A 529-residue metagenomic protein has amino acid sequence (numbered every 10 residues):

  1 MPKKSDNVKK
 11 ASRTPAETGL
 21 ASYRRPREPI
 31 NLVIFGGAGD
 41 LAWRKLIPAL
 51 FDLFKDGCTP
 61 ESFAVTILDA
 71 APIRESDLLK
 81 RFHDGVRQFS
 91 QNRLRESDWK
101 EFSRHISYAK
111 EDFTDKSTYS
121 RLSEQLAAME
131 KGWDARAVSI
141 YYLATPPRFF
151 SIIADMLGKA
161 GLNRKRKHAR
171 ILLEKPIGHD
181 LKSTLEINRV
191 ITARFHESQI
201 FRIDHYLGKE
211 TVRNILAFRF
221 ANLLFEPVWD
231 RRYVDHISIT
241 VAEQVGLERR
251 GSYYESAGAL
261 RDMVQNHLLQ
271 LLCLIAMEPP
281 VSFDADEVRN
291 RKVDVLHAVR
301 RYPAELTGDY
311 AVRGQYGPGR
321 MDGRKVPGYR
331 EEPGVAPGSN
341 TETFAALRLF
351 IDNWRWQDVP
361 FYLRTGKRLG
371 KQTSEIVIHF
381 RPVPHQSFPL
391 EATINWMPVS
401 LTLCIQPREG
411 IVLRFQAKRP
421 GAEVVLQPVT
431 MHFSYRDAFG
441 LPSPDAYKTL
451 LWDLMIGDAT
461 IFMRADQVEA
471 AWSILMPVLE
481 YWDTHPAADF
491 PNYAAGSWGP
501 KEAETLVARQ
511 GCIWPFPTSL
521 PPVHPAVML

Functional and structural regions predicted by a protein language model:
P2-L173, I177-L529: Secretory/organelle targeting and membrane-embedding segments
